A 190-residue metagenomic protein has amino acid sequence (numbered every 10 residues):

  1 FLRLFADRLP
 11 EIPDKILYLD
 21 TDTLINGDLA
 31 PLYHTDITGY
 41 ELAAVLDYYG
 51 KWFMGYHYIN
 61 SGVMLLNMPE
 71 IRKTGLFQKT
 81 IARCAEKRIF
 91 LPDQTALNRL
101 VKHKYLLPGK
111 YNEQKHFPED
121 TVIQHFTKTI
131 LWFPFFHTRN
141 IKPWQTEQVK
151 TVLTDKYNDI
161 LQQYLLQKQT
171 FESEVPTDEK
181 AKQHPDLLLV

Functional and structural regions predicted by a protein language model:
F1-Y48, Y56-Y58, L65-L66: GT-A fold catalytic core of metal-dependent nucleotide-sugar glycosyltransferases, centered on the diacidic
L2-R3, N60, P92-A96: Catalytic-loop motifs flanking and including active-site residues across diverse enzymes
K15, N26-D28, F53, K73-T74 (+1 more regions): Short helix/loop capping segments that flank catalytic or ligand/cofactor-binding pockets
L46-K51, Q78: Short, flexible, basic/aromatic active-site loop/helix in glycosyltransferases
G50-W52, Q114-K115: Flexible loop/turn segments at secondary-structure boundaries
Y58-S61, E119: Short, solvent-exposed loop/turn segments at the edges of secondary structure
M68-V190: A glycosyltransferase accessory/donor-loop signature
